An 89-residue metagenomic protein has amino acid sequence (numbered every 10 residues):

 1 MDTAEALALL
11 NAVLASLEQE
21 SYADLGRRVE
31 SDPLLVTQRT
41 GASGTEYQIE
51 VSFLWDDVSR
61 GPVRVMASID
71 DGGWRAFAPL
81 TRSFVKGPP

Functional and structural regions predicted by a protein language model:
M1-P89: Flexible, low-complexity segments enriched in proline/glycine/serine and punctuated by aromatic residues
